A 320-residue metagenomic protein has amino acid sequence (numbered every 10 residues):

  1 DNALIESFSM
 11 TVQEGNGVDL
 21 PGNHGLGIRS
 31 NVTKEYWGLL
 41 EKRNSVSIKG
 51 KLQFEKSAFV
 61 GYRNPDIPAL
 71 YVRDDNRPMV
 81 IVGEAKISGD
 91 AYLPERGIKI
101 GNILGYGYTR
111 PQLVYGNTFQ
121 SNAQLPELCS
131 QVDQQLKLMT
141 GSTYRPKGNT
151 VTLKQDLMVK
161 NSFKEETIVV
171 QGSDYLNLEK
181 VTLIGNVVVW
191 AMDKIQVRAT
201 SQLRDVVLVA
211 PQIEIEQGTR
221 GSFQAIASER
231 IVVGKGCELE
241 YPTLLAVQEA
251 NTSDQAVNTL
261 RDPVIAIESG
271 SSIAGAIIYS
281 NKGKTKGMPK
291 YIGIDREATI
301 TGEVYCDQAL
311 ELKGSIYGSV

Functional and structural regions predicted by a protein language model:
D1-V12: Membrane-proximal N-terminal amphipathic helix
M10-N16, L104: Short, glycine/acidic-rich hinge or "gate" loops at secondary-structure transitions that mediate conformational
N16-E35: Short amphipathic beta-strand and strand-loop transition segments with alternating hydrophobic
T33-Y175, E179-Q202, V207-V209, G218-T219 (+3 more regions): Short, ordered "entry" segments at domain starts
G221, A227, I231-K290: Eukaryotic tandem repeat interaction scaffolds
